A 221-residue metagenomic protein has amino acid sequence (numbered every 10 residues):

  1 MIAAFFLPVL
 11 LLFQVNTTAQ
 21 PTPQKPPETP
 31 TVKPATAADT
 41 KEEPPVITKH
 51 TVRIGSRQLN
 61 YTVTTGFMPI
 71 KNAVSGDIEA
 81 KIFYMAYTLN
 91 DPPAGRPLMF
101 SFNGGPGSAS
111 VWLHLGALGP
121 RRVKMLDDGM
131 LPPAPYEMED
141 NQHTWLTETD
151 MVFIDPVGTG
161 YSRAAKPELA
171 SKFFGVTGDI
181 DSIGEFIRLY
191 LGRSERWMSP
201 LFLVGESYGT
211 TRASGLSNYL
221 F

Functional and structural regions predicted by a protein language model:
I2-Q14: Bacterial N-terminal signal peptides
F13-P21: Boundary at the C-terminal end of the N-terminal hydrophobic targeting segment
T22-A35, S75-F174: N-terminal cap/lid subdomain of alpha/beta-hydrolase-fold enzymes
A37-S75: Mature N-terminal segment immediately following signal peptide/propeptide cleavage in secreted/periplasmic
G76-K81, K172-G184, Y208-S214: Phosphate/oxyanion-binding active-site loops and adjacent basic polyanion-contact surfaces
Y84-Y87, P120-V123, L131-P132, G184-L191 (+1 more regions): Short, well-ordered amphipathic alpha-helices
Y161, G205-N218: Glycine-rich nucleophile elbow surrounding the catalytic serine of serine-hydrolase chemistry
E195-Y208: Alpha/beta-hydrolase fold nucleophile elbow
